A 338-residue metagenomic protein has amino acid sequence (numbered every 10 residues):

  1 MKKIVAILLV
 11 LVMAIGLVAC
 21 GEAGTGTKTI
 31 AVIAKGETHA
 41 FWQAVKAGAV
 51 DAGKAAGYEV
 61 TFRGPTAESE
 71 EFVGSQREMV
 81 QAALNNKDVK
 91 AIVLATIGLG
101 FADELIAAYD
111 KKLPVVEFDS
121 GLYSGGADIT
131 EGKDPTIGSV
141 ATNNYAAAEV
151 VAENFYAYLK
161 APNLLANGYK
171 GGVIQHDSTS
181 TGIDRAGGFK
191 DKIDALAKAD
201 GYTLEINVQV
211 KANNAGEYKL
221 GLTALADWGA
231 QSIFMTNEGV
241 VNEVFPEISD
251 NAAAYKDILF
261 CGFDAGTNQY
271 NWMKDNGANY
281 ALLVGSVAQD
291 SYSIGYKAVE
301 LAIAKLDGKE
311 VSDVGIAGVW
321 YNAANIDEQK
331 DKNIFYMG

Functional and structural regions predicted by a protein language model:
M1-T29, K54-A55, E59, L84-D88 (+3 more regions): Short, low-complexity disordered leader/linker segments with a strong preference for bacterial N-terminal type II
T29-G53, T61-V80, T96-L99, Q175-D184 (+2 more regions): Extracytoplasmic "Venus flytrap"
F41-Y58, A147-V151, T181-Y202, E243: Short, solvent-exposed amphipathic alpha-helices that sit in or adjacent to ligand/effector-binding or catalytic
K54-E71, D194-A215: Short beta-strand elements in bilobed, periplasmic/extracellular small-molecule ligand-binding domains
Q76, G138-Y169, E217-Y218, A265-Y270 (+1 more regions): Hydrophobic alpha-helical segments within soluble ligand-binding/sensing domains
Q81, K90-V115, F189, V210-W272: Hydrophobic alpha-helical
E104-A146, G266-Y280: Flexible loop/hinge segments that line or gate small-molecule binding clefts
V173-I174, Q289-G338: Hinge/cleft segment of the Venus flytrap/periplasmic-binding protein
